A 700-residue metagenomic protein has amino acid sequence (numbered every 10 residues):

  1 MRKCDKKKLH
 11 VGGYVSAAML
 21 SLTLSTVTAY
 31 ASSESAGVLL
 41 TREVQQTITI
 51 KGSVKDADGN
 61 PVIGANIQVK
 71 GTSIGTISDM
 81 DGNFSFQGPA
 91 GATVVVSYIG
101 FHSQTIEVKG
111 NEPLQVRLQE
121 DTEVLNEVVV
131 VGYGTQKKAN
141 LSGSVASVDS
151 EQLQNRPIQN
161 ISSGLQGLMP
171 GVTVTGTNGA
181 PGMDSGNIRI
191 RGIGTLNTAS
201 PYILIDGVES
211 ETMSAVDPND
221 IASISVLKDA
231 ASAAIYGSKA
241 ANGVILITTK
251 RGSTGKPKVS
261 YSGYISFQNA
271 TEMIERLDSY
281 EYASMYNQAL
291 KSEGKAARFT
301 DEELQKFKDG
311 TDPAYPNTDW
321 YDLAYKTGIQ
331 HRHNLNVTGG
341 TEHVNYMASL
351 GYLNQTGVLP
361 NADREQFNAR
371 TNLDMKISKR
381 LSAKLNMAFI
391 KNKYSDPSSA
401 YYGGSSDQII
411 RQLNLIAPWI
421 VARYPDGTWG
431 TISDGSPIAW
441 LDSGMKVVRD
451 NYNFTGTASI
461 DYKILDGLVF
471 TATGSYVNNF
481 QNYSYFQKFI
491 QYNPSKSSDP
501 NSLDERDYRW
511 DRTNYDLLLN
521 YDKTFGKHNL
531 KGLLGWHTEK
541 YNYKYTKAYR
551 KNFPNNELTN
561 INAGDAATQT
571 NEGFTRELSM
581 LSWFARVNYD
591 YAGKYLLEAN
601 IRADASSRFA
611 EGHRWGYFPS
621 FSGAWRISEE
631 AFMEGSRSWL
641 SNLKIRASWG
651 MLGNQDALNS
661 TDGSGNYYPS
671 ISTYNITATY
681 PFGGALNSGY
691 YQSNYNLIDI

Functional and structural regions predicted by a protein language model:
K3, H10-E127: Periplasm-facing N-terminal accessory domains of Gram-negative outer-membrane beta-barrel systems
T47, N66-N83, V129-Q154, M183-N187 (+2 more regions): N-terminal periplasmic "start-of-domain" segments of outer-membrane beta-barrel proteins
I67, L165, V172, I224-S225 (+1 more regions): Non-catalytic regulatory/gating segments with a bias toward low-complexity or hydrophobic composition
F84-Q87, S163, D206-A234: Short acidic/polar hinge/loop motifs at secondary-structure boundaries that mediate gating or recognition
E107-E112, T175-D184, V216-N219, Y236-A241 (+3 more regions): Short, glycine-/polar-rich solvent-exposed loops and beta-turns at beta-strand/coil boundaries
S147, R156-I161, L168-G171, T175-R189 (+8 more regions): Residues embedded in well-ordered regular secondary structure
L153, I158, S200, H331 (+5 more regions): Extracellular/periplasmic, surface-exposed regions of secreted and cell-surface proteins
D322-P397, Q408-I409, Y452-T457, G526 (+1 more regions): Transmembrane beta-barrel wall of Gram-negative outer-membrane proteins
